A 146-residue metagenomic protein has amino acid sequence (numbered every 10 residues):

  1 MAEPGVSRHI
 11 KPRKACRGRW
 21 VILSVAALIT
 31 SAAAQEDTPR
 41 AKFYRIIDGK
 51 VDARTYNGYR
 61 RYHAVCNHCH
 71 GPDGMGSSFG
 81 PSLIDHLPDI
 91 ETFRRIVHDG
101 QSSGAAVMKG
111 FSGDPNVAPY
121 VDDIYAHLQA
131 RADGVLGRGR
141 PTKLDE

Functional and structural regions predicted by a protein language model:
M1-C16: N-terminal secretory signal peptides that target proteins for export/translocation
R17-L23: Sec-dependent signal peptide recognition, specifically the positively charged N-region followed immediately by
A26-A34: Hydrophobic h-region of N-terminal signal peptides that target proteins for export in Gram-negative bacteria
E36-D48, D52, K109-E146: Flexible coil segments in periplasmic/lumen-exposed cytochrome c-class electron-transfer proteins
D48, D52-T55, G71-D99, V107-G110: Gly/Gly-Pro-rich "capping" loops immediately C-terminal to redox-active cysteine motifs in periplasmic/lumenal
G58, H63-P72, V97, M108 (+1 more regions): The canonical Cys-X-X-Cys-His
